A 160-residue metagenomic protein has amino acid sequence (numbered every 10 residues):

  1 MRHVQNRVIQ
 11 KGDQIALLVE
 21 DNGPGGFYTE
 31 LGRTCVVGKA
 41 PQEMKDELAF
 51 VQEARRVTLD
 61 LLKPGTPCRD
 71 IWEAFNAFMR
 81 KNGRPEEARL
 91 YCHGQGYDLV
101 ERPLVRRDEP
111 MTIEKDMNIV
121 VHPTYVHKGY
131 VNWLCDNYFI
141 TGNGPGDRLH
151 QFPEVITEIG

Functional and structural regions predicted by a protein language model:
M1-G160: Active-site neighborhoods and metal-handling regions in enzymes and metal-associated proteins
